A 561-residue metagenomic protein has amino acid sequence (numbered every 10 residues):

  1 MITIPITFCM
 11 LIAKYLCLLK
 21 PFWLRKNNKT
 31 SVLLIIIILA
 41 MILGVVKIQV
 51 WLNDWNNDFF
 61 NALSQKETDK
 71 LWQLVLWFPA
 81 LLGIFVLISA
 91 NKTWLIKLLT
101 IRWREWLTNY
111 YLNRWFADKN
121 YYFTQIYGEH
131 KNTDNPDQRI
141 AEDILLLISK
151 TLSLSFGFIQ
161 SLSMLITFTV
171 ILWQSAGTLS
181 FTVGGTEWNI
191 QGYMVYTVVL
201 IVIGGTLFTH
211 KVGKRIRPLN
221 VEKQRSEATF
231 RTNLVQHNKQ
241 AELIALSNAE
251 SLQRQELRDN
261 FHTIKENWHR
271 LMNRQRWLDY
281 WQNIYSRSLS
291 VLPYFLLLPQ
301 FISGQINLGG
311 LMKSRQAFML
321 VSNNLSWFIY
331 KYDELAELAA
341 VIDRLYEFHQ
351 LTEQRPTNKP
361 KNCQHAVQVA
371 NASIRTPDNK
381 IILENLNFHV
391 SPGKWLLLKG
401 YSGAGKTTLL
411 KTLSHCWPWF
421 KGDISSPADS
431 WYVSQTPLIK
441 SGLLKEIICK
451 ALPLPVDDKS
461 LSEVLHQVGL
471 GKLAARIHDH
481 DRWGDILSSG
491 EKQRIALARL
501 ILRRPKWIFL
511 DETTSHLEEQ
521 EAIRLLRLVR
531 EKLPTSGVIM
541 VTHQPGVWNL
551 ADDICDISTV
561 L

Functional and structural regions predicted by a protein language model:
M1-Q49, D58-F78, K92-I96, Y122-L165 (+4 more regions): Membrane-integrated ABC transporters
A40, G44, N53, G157-T186 (+3 more regions): A hydrophobic transmembrane-helix motif
L145-S149, L219-K239, A245-L292, E334-E337: An intracellular "coupling" helix at the cytosolic face of ABC transporter transmembrane type-1 domains
R217, A228, A245-A249, Q255 (+2 more regions): Cytosolic ends of transmembrane helices, especially the final helix of ABC transmembrane type-1 domains
S414: Helix-to-loop junction immediately C-terminal to a conserved catalytic motif
P437-R482: Conserved "ABC signature" C-loop
D511, S515-A522: ABC-family nucleotide-binding domains
